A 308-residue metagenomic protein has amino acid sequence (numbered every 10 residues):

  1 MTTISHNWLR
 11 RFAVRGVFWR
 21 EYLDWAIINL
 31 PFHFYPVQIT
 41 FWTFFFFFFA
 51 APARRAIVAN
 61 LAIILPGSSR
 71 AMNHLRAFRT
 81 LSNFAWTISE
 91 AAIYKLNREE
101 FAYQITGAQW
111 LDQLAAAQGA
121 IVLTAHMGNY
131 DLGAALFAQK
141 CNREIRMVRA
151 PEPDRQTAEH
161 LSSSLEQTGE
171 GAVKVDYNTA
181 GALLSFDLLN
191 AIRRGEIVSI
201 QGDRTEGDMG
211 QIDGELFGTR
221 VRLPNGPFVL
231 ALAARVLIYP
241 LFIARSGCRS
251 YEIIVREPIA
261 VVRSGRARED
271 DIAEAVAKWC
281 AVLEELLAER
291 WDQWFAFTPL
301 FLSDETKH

Functional and structural regions predicted by a protein language model:
T2-T124, N129, S162-S164: Membrane-anchoring hydrophobic helices of lipid-metabolizing enzymes
R10, F44-F45, I121, V148-R149 (+3 more regions): Short, contiguous strand/loop micro-motifs
G16-R20, Q38, R54, A77 (+6 more regions): A structural signal for well-ordered alpha-helical scaffolds and beta->alpha junctions
L30, F49, I64-S68, C141 (+3 more regions): A broad structural signal for alpha-helix termini and local helix breaks/kinks
H74, F78, Q139-R143, S163 (+2 more regions): Non-catalytic C-terminal accessory region of glycerolipid acyltransferases and related lyso-lipid remodeling enzymes
F101-Q104, M127, D154, N178-A182 (+2 more regions): A conditional alpha-helix N-cap/helix-loop micro-motif detector
T106, V148-A150, V175-N178, R256-P258 (+1 more regions): Conserved beta-strand termini and adjacent loop/short-helix elements that scaffold enzyme active sites in alpha/beta
Q118-T179, D208-G210: Catalytic core of membrane glycerolipid acyltransferases/transacylases, capturing the structured, soluble-facing
